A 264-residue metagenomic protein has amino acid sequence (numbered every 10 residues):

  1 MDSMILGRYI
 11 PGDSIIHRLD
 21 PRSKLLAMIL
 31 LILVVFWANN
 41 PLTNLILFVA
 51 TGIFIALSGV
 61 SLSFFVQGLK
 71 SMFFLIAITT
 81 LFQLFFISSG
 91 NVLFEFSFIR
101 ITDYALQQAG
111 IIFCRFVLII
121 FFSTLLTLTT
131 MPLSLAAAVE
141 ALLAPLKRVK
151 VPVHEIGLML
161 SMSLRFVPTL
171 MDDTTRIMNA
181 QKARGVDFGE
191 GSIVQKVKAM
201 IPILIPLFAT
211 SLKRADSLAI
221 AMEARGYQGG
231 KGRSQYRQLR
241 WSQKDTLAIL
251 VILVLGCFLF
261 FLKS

Functional and structural regions predicted by a protein language model:
M1-P41, L47-A56, A141-A144, R148-V151 (+3 more regions): Transmembrane alpha-helix interface motif
D13, F36, G59-F64, F96 (+4 more regions): Membrane-helix interfacial "entry" motifs
K24, S63-F73, A248: Alpha-helical transmembrane segments and their helix-start/interface "positive-inside/aromatic belt" motifs in integral
N40, N44, G59-S63, I87-E95 (+2 more regions): Transmembrane helix-loop junctions in multipass membrane proteins, especially transporters and channels
T51-V60, F74-I78: Alpha-helical transmembrane segments and their membrane-interface exit regions
M72-V186: Juxtamembrane/interface alpha-helical elements of multi-pass membrane proteins
